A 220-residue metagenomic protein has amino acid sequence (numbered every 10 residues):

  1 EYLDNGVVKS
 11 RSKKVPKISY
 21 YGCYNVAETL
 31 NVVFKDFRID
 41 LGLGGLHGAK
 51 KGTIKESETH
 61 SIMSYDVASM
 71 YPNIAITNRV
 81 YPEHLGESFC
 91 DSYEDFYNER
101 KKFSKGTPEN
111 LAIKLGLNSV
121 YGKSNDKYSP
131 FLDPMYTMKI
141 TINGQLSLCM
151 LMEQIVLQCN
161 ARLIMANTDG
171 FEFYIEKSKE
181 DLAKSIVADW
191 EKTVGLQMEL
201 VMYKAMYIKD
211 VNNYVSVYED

Functional and structural regions predicted by a protein language model:
E1-D220: Conserved acidic
